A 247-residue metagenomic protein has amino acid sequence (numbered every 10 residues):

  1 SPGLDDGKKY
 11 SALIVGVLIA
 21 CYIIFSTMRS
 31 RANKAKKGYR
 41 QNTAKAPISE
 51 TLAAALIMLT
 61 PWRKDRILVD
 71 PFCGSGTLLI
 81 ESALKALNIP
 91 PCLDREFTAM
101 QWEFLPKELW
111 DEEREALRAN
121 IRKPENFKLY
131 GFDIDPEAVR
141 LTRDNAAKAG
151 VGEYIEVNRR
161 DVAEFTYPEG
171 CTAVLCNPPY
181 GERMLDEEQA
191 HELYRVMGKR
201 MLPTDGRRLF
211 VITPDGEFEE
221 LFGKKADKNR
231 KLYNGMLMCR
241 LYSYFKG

Functional and structural regions predicted by a protein language model:
S1-Q41: Non-catalytic substrate-recognition/targeting regions of SAM-dependent transferases
Y10-A12, C21-Y22, E125, G170 (+1 more regions): A generic structural signal for well-ordered coil/turn residues at beta-strand boundaries that shape enzyme active-site
N33, P179-R183: A short, flexible beta-alpha/helix-coil linker loop
A35, P47-I48: Flexible glycine-rich active-site/ligand-binding loops centered on an Asp-His dyad
I48-T166, E182-R183, E187-Q189: Conserved S-adenosyl-L-methionine
N126-K128, F132, P136-R140, E182-G247: Conserved Class I SAM-dependent methyltransferase catalytic core
C171-N177: Short SAM/SAH-binding signature in class I
